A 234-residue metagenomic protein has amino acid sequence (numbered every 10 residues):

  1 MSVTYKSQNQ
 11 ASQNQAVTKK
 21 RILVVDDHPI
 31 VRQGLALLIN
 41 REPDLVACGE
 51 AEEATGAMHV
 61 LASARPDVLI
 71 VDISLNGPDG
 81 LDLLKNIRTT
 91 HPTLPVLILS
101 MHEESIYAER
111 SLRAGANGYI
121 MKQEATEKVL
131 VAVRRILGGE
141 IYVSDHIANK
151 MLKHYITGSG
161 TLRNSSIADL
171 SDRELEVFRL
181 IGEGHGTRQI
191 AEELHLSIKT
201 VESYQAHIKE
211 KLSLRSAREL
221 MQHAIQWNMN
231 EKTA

Functional and structural regions predicted by a protein language model:
S2-Y5, G56, L152, A206-A234: Basic, Lys/Arg-enriched C-terminal extension of HTH/homeodomain DNA-binding domains
V17-T18, L152-L180, E231-A234: Regulatory hinge/linker segments at domain boundaries that couple sensory/effector modules to output domains
D26, D72, S100: Active-site residues of response regulator receiver
V31, N76: The feature encodes the CheY-like receiver
E53-G56, D79-D82: Acidic catalytic/metal-coordinating carboxylates
A64-I70, L75: Active-site beta3 strand of CheY-like receiver
G184-E219: Recognition helix of helix-turn-helix DNA-binding domains
